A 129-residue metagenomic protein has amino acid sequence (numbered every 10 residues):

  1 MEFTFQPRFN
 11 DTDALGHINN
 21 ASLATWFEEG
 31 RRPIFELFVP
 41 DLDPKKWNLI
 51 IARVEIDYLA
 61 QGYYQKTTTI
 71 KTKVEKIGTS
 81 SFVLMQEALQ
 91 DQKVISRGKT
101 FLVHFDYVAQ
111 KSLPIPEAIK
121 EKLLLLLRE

Functional and structural regions predicted by a protein language model:
M1-T69, E75-E129: Terminal targeting signals and extreme-terminal segments of soluble enzymes
